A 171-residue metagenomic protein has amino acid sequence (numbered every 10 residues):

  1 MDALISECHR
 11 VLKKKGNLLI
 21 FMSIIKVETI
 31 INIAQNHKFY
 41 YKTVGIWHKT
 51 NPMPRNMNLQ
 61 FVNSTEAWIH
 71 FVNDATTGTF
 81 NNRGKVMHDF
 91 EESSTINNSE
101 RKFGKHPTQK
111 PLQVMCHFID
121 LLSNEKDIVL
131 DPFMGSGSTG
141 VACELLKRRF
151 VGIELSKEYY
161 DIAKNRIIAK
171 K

Functional and structural regions predicted by a protein language model:
M1-G152, S156-D161: Core catalytic lobe of class I
K164-K171: Short, conserved SAM-binding/catalytic segment of Class I S-adenosyl-L-methionine-dependent methyltransferases
